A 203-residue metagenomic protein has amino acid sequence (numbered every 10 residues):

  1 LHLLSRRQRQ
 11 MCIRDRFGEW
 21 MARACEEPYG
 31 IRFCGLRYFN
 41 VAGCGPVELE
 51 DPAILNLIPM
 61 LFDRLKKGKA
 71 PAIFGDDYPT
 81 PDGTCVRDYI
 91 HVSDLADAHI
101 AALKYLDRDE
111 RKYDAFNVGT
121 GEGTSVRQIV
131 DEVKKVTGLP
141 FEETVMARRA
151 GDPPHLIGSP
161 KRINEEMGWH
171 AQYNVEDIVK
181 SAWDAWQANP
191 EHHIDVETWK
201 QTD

Functional and structural regions predicted by a protein language model:
L1-I13: Single conserved hydrophobic/aromatic residue that forms the stacking wall/gate of nucleotide- or nucleobase-binding
L3-L4, L36, L95, L156: Generic leucine side-chain signal with a strong bias for well-ordered alpha-helical environments
Q10, I31-L55, T80-P81: Flexible, glycine-rich beta-alpha linker
Q10, R14, E50-I58, D88-V92: The catalytic Tyr-centered alpha-helix of NAD(P)H-dependent dehydrogenases
Q10-F39, M60-K67: Active-site Tyr-X1-5-Lys
P46-A72: Mobile, glycine-enriched helix-loop/loop "lid" segments at the mouths of ligand-binding/catalytic clefts that gate
L65-D203: C-terminal substrate-binding subdomain of Rossmann-fold SDR/epimerase-dehydratase oxidoreductases
